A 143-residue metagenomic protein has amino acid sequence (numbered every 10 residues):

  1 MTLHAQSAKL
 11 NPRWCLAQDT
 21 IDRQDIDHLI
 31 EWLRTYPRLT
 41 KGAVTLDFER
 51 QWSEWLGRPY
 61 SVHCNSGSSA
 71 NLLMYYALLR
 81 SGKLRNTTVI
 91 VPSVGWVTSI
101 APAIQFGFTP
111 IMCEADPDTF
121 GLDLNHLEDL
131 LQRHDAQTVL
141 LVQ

Functional and structural regions predicted by a protein language model:
M1-R38: N-terminal "arm"/small-domain region of PLP-dependent enzymes with the aminotransferase-like
D27, L72, Y76, L124-E128 (+1 more regions): Amphipathic, non-transmembrane alpha-helical secondary structure
L46-T88, P102-I104, M112-E114: Phosphate-binding glycine-rich loop
S68, V97, G121: Glycine-rich phosphate-binding loop at the start of an alpha helix
S93, I111-D116: Short beta->alpha connector loops at strand-helix junctions that form conserved, small/polar/Pro-enriched
V94-I100: Conserved coil-to-alpha-helix start sites within the AMP-binding
G107: Structured binding elements
D118-Q143: Active-site phosphate-binding strand-loop segment of PLP-dependent enzymes
